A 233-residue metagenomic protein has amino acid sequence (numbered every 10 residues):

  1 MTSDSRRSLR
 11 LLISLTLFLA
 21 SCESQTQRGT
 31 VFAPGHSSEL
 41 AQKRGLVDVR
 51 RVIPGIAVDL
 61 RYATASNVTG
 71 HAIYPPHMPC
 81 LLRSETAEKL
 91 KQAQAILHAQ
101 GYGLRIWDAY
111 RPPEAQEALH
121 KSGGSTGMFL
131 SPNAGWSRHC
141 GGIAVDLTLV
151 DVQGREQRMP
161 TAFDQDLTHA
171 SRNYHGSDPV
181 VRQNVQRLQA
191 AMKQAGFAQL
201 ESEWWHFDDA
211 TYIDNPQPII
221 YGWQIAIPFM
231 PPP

Functional and structural regions predicted by a protein language model:
M1-T2, R105: Compositionally biased, intrinsically disordered low-complexity regions used as flexible
T2-L11: Bacterial N-terminal signal peptides that target proteins for export
R10-A20: Bacterial N-terminal signal peptides
C22-W107, K121-S202, D208-P233: Extracytoplasmic cell-surface/polysaccharide-interacting catalytic and binding patches
P112: Segments that shape or occlude catalytic/ligand-binding pockets
A115-Q116: Short, well-ordered surface patches within globular domains
